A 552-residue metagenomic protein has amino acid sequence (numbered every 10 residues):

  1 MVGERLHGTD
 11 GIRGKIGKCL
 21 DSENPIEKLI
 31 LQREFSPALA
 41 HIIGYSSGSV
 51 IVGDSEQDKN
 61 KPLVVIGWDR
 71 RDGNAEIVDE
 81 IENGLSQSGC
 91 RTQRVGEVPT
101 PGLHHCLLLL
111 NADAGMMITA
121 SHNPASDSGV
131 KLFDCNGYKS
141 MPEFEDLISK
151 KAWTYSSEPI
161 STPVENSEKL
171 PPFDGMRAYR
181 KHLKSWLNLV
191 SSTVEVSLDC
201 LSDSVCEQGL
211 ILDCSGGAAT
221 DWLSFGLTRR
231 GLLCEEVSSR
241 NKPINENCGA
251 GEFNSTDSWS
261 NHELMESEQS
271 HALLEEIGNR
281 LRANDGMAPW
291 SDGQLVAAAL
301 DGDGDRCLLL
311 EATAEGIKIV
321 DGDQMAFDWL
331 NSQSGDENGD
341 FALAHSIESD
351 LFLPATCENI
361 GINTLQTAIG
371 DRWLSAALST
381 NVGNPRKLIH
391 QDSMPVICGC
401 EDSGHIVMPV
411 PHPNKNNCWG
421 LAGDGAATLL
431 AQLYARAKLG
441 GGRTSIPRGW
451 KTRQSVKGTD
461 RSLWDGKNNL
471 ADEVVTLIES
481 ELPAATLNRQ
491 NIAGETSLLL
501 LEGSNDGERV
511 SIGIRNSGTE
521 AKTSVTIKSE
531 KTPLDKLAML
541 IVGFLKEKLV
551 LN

Functional and structural regions predicted by a protein language model:
M1-I81, S88, K169-L210, A218: An N-terminal, well-structured beta->alpha segment
E4, K15, S126-S291: Gly/Ser/Thr-enriched, mixed-charge loops and adjacent short helices that form phosphate/oxyanion-binding elements
E56-D127, F225-L308: N-terminal small/polar loop signature for handling phosphorylated ligands or for N-terminal nucleophile
T92-P101, K318-G322, H345-S346, Q366-I369: Active-site nucleophile and cofactor-binding loops and adjacent substrate-binding regions of central metabolic enzymes
A125-S126, C135-M141, Y155, S267-T364: Replace "Mg2+/Mn2+-dependent" with "divalent metal-dependent
E236-R240, G316-D336, D371, N417-A431: Gly/Ser/Thr-rich active-site loops/lids in small-molecule metabolic enzymes that frequently grip phosphoryl groups
G302, G339-N552: Phosphate-binding and adjacent anionic-ligand microenvironments
